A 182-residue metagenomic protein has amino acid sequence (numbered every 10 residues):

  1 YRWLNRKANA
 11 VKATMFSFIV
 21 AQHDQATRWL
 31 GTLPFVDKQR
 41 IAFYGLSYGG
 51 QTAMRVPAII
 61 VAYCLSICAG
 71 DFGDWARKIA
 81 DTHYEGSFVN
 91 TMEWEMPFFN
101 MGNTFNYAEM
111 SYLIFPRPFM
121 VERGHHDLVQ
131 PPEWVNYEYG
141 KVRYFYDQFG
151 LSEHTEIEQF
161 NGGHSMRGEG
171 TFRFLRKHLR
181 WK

Functional and structural regions predicted by a protein language model:
Y1-T32, I79-D81: Cap/lid segment of the alpha/beta-hydrolase catalytic domain
A10-F18, F43-Y44, M54, F98-F105 (+2 more regions): Alpha-helix capping and helix-loop boundary segments enriched in small/acidic/polar residues
D24-W94, F99: Primarily recognizes the serine-hydrolase "nucleophile elbow" in alpha/beta-hydrolase and SGNH/GDSL folds
A42-Y44, L65-C68, L113, M120-E122 (+1 more regions): Structural recognition of the beta-strand scaffold that forms the well-ordered cores of secreted hydrolase catalytic
G50-T52, G73-K78, M120-V121, D127-P131 (+1 more regions): Flexible loop/turn segments at secondary-structure boundaries
I60, D81-E85, V135-E138, R173-L175: Short secondary-structure boundary/capping segments
K78-E133: The feature captures the conserved acid-bearing segment of alpha/beta-hydrolase catalytic domains
Y137-K182: C-terminal catalytic histidine-bearing segment of alpha/beta-hydrolase fold enzymes
